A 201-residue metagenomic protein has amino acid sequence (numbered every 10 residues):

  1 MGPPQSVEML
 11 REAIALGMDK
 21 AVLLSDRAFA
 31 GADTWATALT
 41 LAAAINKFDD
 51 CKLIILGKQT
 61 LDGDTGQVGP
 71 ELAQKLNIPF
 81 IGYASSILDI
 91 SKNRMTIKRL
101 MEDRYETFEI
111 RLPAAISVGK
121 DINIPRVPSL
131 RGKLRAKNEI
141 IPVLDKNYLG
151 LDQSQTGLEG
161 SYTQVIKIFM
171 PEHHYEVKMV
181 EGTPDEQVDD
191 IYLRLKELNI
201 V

Functional and structural regions predicted by a protein language model:
M1-V201: N-terminal glycine-rich FAD/FM-binding segment characteristic of electron-transfer flavoproteins
